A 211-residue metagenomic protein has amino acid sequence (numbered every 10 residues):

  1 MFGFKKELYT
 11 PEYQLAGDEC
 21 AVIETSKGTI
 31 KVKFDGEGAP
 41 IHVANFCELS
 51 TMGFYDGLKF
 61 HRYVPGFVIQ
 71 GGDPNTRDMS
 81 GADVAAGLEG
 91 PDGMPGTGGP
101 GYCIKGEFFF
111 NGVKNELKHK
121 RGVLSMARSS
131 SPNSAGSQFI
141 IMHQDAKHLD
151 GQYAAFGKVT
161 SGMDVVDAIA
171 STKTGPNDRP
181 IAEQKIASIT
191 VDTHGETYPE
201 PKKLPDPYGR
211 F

Functional and structural regions predicted by a protein language model:
M1-F211: Cyclophilin-like peptidyl-prolyl cis-trans isomerases
